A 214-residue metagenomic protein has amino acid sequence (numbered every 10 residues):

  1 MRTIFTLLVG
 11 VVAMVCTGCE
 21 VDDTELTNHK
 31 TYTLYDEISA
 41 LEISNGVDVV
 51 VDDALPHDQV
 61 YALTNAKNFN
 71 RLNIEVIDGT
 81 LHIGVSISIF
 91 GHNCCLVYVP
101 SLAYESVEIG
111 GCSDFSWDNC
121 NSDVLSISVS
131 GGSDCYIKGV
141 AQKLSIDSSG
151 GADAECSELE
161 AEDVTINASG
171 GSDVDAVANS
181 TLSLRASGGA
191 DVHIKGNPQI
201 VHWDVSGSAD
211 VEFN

Functional and structural regions predicted by a protein language model:
I4-V11, V15-R71, T80-P100, S116 (+1 more regions): Short acidic/polar N-terminal linker immediately downstream of export determinants
Y32, S39-V51, C94-V99, A103-N214: Extended, compositionally simple hydrophobic/Ser/Thr-rich segments that build repetitive fibrous architectures
I77: Residues that flank catalytic or metal-binding motifs in active/ligand-binding sites
